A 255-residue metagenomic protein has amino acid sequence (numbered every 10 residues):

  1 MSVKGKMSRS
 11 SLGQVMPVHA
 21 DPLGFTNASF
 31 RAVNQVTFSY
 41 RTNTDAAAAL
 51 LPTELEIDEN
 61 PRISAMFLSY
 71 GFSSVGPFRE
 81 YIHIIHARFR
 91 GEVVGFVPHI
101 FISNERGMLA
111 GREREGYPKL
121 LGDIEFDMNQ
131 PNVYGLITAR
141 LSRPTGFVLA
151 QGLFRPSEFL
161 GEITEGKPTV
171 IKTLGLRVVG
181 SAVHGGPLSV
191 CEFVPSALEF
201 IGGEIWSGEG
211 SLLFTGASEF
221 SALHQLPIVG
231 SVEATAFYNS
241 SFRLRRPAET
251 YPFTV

Functional and structural regions predicted by a protein language model:
M1-F78, L213, P227, S241 (+1 more regions): N-terminal domain-onset segments
S2-D21, G111-V255: Interaction-surface and assembly-scaffold signal
A32, T37, D45, S74-P77 (+10 more regions): Residue-level detector of solvent-exposed, low-hydrophobicity positions
N34-V36, P61, R79-Y81, V94 (+1 more regions): Residues at beta-strand starts and edge strands
D45, F72, R90-E92, P131 (+1 more regions): Generic "edge-of-domain/loop-turn" microfeature
M66-G116: Hydrophobic/aromatic-rich structural module bridging two neighboring secondary-structure elements via a short loop
